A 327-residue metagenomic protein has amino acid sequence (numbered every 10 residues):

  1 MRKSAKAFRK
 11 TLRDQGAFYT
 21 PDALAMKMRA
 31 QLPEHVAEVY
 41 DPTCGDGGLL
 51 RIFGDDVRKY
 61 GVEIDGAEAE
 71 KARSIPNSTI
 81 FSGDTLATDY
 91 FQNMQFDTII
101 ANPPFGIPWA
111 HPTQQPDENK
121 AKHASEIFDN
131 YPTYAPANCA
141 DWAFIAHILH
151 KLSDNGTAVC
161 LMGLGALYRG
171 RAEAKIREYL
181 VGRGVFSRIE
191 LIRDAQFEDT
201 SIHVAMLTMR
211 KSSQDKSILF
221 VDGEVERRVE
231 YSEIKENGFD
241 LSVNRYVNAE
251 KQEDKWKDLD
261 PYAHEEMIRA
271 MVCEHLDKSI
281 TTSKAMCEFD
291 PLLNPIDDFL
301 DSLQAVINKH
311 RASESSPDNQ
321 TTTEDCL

Functional and structural regions predicted by a protein language model:
M1-F8: Long recognition/docking surfaces used for binding and targeting
R2, F18, D22, V62 (+3 more regions): Short alpha-helix boundary/capping motifs
F8-A101, G106-P108, D117, N155 (+3 more regions): Conserved S-adenosyl-L-methionine
N93, D97-L327: A conserved structural/catalytic subdomain of Rossmann-like adenosyl-cofactor enzymes
